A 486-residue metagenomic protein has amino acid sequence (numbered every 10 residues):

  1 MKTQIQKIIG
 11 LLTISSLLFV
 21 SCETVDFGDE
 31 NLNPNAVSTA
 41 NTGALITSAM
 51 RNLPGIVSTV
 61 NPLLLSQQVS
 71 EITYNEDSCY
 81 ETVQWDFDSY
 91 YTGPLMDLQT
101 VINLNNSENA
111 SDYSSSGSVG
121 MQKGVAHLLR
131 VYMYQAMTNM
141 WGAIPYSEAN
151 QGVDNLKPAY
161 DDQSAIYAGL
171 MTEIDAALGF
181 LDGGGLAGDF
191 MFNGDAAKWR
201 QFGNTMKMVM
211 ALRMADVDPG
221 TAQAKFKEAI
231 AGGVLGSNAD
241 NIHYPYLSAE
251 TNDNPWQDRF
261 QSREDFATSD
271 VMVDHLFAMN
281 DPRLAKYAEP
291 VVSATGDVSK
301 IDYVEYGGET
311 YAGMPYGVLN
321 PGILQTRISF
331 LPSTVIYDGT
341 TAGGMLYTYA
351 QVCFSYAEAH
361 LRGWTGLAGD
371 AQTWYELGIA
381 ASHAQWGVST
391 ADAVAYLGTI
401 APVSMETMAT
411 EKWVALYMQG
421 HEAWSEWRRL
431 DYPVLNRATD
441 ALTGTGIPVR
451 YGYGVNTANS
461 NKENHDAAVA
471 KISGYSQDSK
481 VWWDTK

Functional and structural regions predicted by a protein language model:
K2-G10: Bacterial N-terminal signal peptides that target proteins for export
C22-S66, S70-Y74, E81-Q84, S89-T92 (+4 more regions): Membrane-proximal, proline-rich intrinsically disordered regions
E71-G188, G339-A342, W482: Conserved, well-structured interaction surfaces
A222-Y356, L361-R362, A368-E411, A415 (+2 more regions): Hydrophobic-face positions in mid-chain alpha helices that act as interaction patches
